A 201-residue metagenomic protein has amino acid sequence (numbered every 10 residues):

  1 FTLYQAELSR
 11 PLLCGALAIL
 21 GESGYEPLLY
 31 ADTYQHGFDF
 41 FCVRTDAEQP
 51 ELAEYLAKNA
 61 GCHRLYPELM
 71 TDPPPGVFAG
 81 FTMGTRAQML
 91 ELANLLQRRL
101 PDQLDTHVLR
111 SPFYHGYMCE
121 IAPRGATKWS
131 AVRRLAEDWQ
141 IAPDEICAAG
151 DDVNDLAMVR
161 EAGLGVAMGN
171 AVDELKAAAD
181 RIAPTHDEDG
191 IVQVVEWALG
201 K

Functional and structural regions predicted by a protein language model:
F1-P11: Glycine/small-residue-rich loop that forms an oxyanion/phosphate-binding "nest" at active or ligand-binding sites
L12-L13, K128: Amphipathic coiled-coil/heptad-repeat helices and related helical stalk/stem segments that mediate oligomerization
I19, S23-Y25, Y30-C147: Conserved acidic, metal-coordinating active-site core of Asp-based, Mg2+-dependent phosphoryl-transfer enzymes
M118-K201: Mg2+-dependent phosphoryl-transfer enzymes with acidic/Ser/Thr/Gly-rich catalytic loops
